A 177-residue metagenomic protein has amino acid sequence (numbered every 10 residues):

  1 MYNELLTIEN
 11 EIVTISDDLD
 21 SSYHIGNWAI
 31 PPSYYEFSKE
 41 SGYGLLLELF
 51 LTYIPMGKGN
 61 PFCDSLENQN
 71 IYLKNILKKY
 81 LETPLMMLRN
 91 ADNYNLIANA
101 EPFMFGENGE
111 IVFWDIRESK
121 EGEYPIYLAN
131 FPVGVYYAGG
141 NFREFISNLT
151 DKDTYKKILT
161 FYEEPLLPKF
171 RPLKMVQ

Functional and structural regions predicted by a protein language model:
M1-N108, L173-Q177: A surface-exposed partner-binding patch
A100-E101, V112, I126: A broad, low-specificity signal marking well-ordered, structured residues that form hydrophobic/aromatic
N108-E110, G134: Short acidic/polar mixed-charge low-complexity motifs
I111-E118: Short, surface-exposed beta-strand/loop micro-motifs that present aromatic residues
S119-E123: A short alpha->loop->secondary-structure connector
P125-I126, N130-K156: Compact, glycine/acidic-enriched structural inserts
I158, E164-K174: Charged phosphate-binding loop/patch that engages nucleotide di/tri-phosphates or the phosphate backbone of nucleic
